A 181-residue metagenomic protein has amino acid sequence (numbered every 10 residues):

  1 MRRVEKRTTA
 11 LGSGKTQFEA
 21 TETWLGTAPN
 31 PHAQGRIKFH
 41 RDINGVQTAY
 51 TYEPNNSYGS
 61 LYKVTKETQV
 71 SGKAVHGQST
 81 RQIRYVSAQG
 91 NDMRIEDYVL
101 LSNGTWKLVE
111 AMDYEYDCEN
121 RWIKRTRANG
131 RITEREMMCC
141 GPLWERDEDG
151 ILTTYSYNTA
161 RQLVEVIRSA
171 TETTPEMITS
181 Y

Functional and structural regions predicted by a protein language model:
M1-Y181: Beta-strand elements of repeat-based all-beta scaffolds
